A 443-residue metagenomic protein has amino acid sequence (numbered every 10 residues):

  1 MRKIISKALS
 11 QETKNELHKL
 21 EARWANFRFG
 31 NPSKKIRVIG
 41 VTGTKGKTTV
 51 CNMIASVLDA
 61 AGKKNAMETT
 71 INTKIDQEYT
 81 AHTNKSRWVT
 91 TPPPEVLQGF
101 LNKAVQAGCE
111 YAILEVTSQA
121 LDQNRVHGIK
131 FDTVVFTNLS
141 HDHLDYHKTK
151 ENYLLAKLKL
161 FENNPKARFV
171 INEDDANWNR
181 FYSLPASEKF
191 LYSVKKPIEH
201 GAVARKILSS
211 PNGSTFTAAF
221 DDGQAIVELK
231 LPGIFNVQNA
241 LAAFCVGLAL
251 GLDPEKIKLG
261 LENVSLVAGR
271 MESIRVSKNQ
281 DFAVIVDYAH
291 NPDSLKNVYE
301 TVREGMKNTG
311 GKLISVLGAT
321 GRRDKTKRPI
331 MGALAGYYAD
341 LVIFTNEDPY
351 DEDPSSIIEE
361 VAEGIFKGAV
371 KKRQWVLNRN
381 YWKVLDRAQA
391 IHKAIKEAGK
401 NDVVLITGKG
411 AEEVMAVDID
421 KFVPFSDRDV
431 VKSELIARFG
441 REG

Functional and structural regions predicted by a protein language model:
M1-N15, C245-P254, L259-G269, S273-G443: ATP-dependent carboxylate-amine ligase
R2-E173, N177-E188, F220, L241 (+2 more regions): Phosphate-binding loop of NTP-binding sites
E21, C51, W178, G213 (+5 more regions): A general structural signal for well-ordered alpha-helical segments in protein cores
K34-I36, A107, F131-V284, A369-L377 (+1 more regions): Acidic, Mg2+-coordinating active-site environments of NTP-dependent enzymes
T44, T70, N172, V194 (+3 more regions): Cofactor-binding loop segments of dinucleotide-utilizing enzymes, especially the Rossmann-like FAD- and NAD(P)+-binding
T48, N239, D287-N291: Short, conserved phosphate/pyrophosphate- and ester-handling motifs at nucleotide-, phospho-/glycolipid
Q77-K85, L229, A416-D420: Short acidic, glycine/proline-rich loop/turn micro-motifs
T91-Q98, L154, V237-A240, P292 (+3 more regions): Amphipathic alpha-helical transducer elements in NTP-driven molecular machines
